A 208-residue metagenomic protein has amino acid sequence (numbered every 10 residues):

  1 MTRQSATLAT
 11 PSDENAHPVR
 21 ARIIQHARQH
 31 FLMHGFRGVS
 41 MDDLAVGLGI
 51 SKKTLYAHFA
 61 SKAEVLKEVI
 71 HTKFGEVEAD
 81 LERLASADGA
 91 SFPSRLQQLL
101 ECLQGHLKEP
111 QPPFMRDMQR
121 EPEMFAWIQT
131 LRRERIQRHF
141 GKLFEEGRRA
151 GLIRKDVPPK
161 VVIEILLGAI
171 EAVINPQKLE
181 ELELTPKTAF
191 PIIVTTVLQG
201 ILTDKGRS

Functional and structural regions predicted by a protein language model:
M1-H34, G38-G47, A63-K67: Basic, helix-initiating cap at the start of DNA-binding domains
G49-F59: Short hydrophobic/aromatic patch on the recognition helix
K67-E68, L202: Short, Lys/Arg-enriched C-terminal cap helix and immediately downstream tail that follows
E68, E82-E109, P159, I163-L166: Hydrophobic alpha-helical connector segments
H71-E78: Short, basic, alpha-helical segments at the C-terminal edge of helix-turn-helix-like DNA-binding modules
Q104-G141: Short secondary-structure transition hinges
M115-Q119, A126, R148-V194, D204-S208: Hydrophobic/aromatic-rich alpha-helical bundle segments in the mid-to-C-terminal region
